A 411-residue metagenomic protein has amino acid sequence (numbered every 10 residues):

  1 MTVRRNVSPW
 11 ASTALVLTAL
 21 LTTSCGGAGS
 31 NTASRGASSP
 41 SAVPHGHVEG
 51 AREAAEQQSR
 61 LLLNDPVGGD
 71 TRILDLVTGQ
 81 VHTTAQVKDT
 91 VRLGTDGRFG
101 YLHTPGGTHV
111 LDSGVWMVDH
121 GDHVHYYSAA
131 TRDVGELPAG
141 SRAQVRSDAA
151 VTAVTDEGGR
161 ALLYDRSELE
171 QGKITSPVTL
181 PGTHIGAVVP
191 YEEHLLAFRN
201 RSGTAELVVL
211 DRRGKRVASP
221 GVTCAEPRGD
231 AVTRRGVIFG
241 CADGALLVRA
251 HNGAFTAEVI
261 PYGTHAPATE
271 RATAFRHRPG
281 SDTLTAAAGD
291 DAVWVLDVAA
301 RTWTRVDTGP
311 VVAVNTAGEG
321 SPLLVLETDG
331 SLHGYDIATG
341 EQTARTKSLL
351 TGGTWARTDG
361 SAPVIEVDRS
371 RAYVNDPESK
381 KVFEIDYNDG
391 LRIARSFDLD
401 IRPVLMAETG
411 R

Functional and structural regions predicted by a protein language model:
L21-S24: C-terminal motif of bacterial Sec signal peptides marking the signal peptidase cleavage site
G26-R52: Short, low-complexity, disordered segments immediately C-terminal to signal peptides in bacterial exported proteins
A42-A54, Q86-F99, S128-A150, V178-E193 (+5 more regions): Repeated scaffold domains used in trafficking and secretory/extracellular systems, primarily beta-propellers
E53-P66, R92-L111, R142-L163, G186-S202 (+6 more regions): Short beta-strand elements that form the blades of beta-propeller/WD-repeat-like and other beta-sheet-rich scaffold
V77-Q86, D119-L137, E170-L180, G214-V222 (+4 more regions): A short beta-strand motif characteristic of beta-propeller blades
E193-S321: Acidic, serine/threonine- and glycine-rich low-complexity intrinsically disordered segments that serve as flexible
A292-P377: Intrinsically disordered, low-complexity segments enriched in Gly and acidic/Ser/Thr residues that form flexible
P377-R411: Blade-level signature of beta-propeller repeat domains, shared across WD40, Kelch, NHL, RCC1 and BNR/Asp-box propellers
